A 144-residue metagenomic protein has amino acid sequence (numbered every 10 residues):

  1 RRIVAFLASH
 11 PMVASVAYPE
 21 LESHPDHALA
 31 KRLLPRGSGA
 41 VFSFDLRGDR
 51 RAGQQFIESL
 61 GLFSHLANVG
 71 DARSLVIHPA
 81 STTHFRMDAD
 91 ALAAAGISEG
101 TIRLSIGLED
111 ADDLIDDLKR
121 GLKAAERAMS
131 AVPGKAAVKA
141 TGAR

Functional and structural regions predicted by a protein language model:
R2-R73, M87-A93: Conserved small-domain helix->loop->beta segment predominantly found in fold-type I
E58-S59, S74-R144: PLP-dependent enzyme catalytic core of the Aspartate aminotransferase-like
